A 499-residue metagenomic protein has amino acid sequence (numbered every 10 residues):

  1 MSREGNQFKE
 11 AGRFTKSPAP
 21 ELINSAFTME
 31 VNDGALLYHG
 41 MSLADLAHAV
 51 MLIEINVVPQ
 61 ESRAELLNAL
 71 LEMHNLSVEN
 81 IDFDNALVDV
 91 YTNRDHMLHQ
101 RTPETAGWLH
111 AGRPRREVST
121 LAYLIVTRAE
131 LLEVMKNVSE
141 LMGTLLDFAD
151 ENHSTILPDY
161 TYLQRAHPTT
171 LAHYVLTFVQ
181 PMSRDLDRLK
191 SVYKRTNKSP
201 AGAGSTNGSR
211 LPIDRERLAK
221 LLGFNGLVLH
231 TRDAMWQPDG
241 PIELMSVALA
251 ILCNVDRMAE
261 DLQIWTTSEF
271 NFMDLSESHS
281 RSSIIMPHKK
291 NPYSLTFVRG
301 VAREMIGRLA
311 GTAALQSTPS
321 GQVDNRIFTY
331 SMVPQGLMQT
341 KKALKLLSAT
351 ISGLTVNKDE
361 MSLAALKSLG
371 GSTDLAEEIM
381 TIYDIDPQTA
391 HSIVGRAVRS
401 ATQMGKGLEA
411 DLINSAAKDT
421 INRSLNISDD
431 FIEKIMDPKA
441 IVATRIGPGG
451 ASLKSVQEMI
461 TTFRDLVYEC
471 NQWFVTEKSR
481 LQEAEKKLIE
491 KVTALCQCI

Functional and structural regions predicted by a protein language model:
S2-A44, E104-T105, M286-I499: Glycine-rich cofactor/substrate-binding loops
S2-G208, I213-R217, S278-S282, L295-F297 (+4 more regions): A helix-coil-helix interface module used to build multimeric assemblies and to scaffold catalytic/cofactor sites
H48, L52, A69-L76, M97 (+18 more regions): Generic, well-ordered alpha-helical scaffold segments in large soluble proteins
V50-V58, V126, H173, I242-A250 (+1 more regions): Short, well-ordered beta-strand elements within core beta-sheets of diverse protein domains
V57-V58, R63, F270-N271, I385 (+1 more regions): Conserved hydrophobic residue
S77, T102, L145, A149-N152 (+15 more regions): Leucine-rich amphipathic alpha-helices with coiled-coil/heptad-repeat character
L124-K136, D150, Q164-A343, I446-G450: Charged, flexible cofactor/metal-binding loops and thiol motifs
